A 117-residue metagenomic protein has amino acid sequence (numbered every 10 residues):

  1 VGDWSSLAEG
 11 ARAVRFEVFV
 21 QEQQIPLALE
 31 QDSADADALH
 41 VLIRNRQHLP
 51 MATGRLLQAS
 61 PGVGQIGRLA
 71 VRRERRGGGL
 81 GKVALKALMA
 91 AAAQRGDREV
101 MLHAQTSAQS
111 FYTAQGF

Functional and structural regions predicted by a protein language model:
V1-H40, R44-L49: Short amphipathic alpha-helix that is part of the acyltransferase structural core
V18, A91, F111: Short alpha-helical functional segments enriched in proximate histidine and acidic residues
L42, L49-Q58, G62-A70: Conserved beta-strand in the GNAT
P50, V71-R72, L80, V100: Structured catalytic cores of enzymes that bind and process phosphorylated ligands/cofactors
V71, G77-A90: Conserved acetyl-CoA-binding loop-helix of GNAT-fold acetyltransferases
L85, A92-Q105: Conserved GNAT acetyl-CoA-binding A-motif
T113-F117: Conserved acetyl-CoA-binding loop of GNAT-fold acetyltransferases
